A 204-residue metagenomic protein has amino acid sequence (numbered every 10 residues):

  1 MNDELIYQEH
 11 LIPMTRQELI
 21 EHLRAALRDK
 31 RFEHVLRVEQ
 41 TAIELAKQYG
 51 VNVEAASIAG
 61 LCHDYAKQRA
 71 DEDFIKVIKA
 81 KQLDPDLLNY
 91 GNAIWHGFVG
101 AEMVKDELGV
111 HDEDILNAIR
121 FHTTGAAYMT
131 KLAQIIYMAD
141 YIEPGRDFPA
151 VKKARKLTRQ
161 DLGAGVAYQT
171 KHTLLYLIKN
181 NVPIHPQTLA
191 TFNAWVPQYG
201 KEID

Functional and structural regions predicted by a protein language model:
N2-R28: Generic N-terminal amphipathic, Lys/Arg-enriched alpha-helix
I20-A25, Q48-Y168: Divalent metal-dependent catalytic cores for phosphoryl transfer on phosphate-bearing substrates
D29-E33: A short, charge-rich alpha-helical start-of-domain segment used by transcription regulators
L175-D204: Charged phosphate-binding loop/patch that engages nucleotide di/tri-phosphates or the phosphate backbone of nucleic
